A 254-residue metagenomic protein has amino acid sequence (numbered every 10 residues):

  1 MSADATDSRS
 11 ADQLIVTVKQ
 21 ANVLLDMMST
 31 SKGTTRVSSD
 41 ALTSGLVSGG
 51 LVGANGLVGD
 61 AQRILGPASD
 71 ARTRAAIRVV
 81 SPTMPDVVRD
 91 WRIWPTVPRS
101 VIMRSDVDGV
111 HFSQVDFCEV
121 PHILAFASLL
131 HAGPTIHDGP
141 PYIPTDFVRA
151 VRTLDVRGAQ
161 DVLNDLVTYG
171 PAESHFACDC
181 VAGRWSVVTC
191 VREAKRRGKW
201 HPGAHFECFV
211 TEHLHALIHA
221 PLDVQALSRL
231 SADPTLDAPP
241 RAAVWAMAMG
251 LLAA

Functional and structural regions predicted by a protein language model:
M1-A254: Short, surface-exposed polybasic-aromatic patches that bind anionic ligands, especially phosphate groups
